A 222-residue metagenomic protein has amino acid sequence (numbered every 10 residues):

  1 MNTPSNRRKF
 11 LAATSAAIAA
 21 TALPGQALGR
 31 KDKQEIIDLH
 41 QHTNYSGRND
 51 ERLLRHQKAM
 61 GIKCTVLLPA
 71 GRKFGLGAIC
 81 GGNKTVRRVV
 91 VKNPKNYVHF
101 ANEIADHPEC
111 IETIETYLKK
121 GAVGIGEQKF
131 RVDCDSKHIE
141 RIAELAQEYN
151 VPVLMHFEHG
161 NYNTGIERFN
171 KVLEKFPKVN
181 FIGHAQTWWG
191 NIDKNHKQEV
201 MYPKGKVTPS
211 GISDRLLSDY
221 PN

Functional and structural regions predicted by a protein language model:
M1-I18: N-terminal secretory signal peptides and thylakoid transit peptides that target proteins across membranes
F10-L11, L28-T85: An N-terminally biased module of ancient metal coordination in phosphate/nucleic-acid-related enzymes
D32-E35, G61-C64, N93-V98, G121-V123 (+3 more regions): Short, well-ordered coil/turn segments that N-cap beta-strands
I37-Q41, T65-L67, H99-A101, I125-E127 (+2 more regions): Hydrophobic faces of well-ordered beta-strands that scaffold small-molecule active sites in alpha/beta enzyme cores
R48-L53, G81-R87, E109-T113, G165-N170 (+1 more regions): Alpha-helical scaffolding within the catalytic cores of extracellular/periplasmic polymer-degrading hydrolases
R72, I79-N161: Active-site gating/metal-coordination segments in enzymes
V123, S136-N222: Catalytic pocket-lining loop regions of alpha/beta-barrel enzymes, especially the amidohydrolase/enolase/GH5 lineages
